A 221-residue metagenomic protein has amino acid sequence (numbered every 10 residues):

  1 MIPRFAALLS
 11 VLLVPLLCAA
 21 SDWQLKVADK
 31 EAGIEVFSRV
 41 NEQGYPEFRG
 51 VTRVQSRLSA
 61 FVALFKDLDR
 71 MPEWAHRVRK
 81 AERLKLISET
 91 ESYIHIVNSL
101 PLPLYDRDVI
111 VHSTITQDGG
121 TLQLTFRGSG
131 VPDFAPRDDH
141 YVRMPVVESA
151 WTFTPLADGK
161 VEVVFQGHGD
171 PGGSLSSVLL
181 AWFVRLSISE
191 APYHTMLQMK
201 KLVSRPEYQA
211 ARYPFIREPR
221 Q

Functional and structural regions predicted by a protein language model:
M1-F5: Positively charged n-region of N-terminal signal peptides that target proteins for export
A6-L16: Bacterial N-terminal signal peptides
A19-Q221: Eukaryotic helix-grip
